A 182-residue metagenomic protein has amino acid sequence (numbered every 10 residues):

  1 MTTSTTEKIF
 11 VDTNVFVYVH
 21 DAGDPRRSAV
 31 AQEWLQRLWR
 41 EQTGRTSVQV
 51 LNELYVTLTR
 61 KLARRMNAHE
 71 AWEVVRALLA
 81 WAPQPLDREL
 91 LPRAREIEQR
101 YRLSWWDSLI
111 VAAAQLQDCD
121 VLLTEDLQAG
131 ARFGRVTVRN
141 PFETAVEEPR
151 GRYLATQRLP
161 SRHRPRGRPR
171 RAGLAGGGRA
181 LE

Functional and structural regions predicted by a protein language model:
M1-T46, K61-H69, E147-G151, T156-A180: Short, well-structured N-terminal submotif of metal-dependent ribonuclease cores
T3-S4, W81-L127, A155-P165, G178-A180: Active-site neighborhoods of divalent-metal-dependent phosphate/nucleic-acid chemistry enzymes
D12-N14, E53, D107, D126: Acidic active-site catalytic centers that drive phospho-/nucleotidyl reactions and related ester hydrolyses
V19, R37-E41, T57-K61, L78-A82 (+1 more regions): Alpha-helix C-capping/helix-to-loop hinge sites
Q32, Q49, Y55-A82, E89: Active-site-proximal, substrate-binding regions of enzyme catalytic domains and RNA-binding/basic surfaces
Q84-L86, V138-P141: Short acidic-hydrophobic, aromatic-tinged amphipathic segments that line or gate anion-handling sites
L91, E143-P149: A short acidic, often aromatic-flanked loop/helix-cap motif at beta-alpha or helix-coil junctions that lines enzyme
Q128-V136: Short loop/helix-cap segments at secondary-structure boundaries that form the rim of catalytic
